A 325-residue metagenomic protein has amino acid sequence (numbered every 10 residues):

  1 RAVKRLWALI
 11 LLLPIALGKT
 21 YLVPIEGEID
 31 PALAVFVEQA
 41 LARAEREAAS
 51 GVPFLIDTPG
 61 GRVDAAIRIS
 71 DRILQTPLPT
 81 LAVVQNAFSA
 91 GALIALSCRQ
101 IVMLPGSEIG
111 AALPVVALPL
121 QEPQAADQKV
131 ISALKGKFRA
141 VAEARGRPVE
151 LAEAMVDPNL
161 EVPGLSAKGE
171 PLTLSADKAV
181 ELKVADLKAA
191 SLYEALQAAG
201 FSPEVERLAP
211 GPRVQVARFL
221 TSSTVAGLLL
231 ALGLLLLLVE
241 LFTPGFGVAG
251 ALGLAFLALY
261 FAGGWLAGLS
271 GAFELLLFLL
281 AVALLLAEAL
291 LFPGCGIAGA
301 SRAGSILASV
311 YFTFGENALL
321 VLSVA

Functional and structural regions predicted by a protein language model:
R1-L6: Positively charged n-region of N-terminal signal peptides that target proteins for export
L9-G18: Hydrophobic h-region of N-terminal signal peptides that target proteins for export in Gram-negative bacteria
L17-A217: Soluble extramembrane regions of membrane proteins in the secretory/endomembrane system
L134, G250-G253, G299-R302: Catalytic-loop motifs flanking and including active-site residues across diverse enzymes
V141-R145, P158, A255-G264, T313: Change "in soluble alpha/beta enzymes" to "in soluble alpha/beta proteins
E170, L174-L276, V282, G296: Non-cytosolic juxtamembrane linkers/loops that tether extracellular or periplasmic domains to nearby transmembrane
A258-A325: Hydrophobic, low-charge alpha-helical segments
